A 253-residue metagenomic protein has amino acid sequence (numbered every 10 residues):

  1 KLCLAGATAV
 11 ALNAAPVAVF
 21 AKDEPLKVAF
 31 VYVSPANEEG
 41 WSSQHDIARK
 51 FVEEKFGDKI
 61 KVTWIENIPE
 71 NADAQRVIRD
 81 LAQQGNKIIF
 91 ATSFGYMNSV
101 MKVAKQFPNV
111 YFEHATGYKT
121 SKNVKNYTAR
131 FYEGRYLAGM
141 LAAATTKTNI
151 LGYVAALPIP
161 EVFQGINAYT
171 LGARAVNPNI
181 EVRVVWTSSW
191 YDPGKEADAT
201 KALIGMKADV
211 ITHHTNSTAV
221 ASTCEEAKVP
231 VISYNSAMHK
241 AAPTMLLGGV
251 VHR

Functional and structural regions predicted by a protein language model:
K1-L2, F112: Aromatic-residue hotspot detector
L2-A5, V77: Generic alpha-helical secondary-structure signal
C3, V10-V19: C-terminal segment of classical bacterial N-terminal signal peptides
A7-A9, A208: Long alpha-helical scaffolds
F20-R253: A residue-level marker of the well-folded mature domains of exported/periplasmic proteins
